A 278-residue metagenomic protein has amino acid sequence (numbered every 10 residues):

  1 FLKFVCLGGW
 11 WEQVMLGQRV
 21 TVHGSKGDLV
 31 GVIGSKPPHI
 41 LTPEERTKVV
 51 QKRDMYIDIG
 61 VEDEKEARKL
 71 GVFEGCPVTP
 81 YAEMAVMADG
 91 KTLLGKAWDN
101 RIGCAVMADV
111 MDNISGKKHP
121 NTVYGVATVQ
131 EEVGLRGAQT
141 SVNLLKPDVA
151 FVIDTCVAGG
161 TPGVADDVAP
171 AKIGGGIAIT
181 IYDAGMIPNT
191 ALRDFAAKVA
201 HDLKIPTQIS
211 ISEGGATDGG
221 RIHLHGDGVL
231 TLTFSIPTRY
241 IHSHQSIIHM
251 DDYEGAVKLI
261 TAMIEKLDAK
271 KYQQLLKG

Functional and structural regions predicted by a protein language model:
F1-G278: N-terminal hydrophobic/helix-forming segments and targeting peptides
